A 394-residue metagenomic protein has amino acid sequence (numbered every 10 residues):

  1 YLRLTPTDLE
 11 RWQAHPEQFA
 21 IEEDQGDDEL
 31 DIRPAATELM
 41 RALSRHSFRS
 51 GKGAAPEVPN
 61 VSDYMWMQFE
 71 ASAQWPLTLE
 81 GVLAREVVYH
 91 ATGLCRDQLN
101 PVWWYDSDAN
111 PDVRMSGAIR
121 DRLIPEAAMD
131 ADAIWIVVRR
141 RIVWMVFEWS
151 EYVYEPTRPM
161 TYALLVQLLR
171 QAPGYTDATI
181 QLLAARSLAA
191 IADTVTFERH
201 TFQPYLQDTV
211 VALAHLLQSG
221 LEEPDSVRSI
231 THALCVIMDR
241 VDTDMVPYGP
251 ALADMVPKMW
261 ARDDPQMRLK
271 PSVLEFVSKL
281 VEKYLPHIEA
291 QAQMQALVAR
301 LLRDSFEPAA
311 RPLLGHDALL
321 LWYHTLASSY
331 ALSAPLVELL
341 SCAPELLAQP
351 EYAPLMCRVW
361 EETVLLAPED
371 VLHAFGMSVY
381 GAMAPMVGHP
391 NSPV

Functional and structural regions predicted by a protein language model:
Y1-V394: Karyopherin-beta/Importin-beta family HEAT-repeat alpha-solenoid scaffold
